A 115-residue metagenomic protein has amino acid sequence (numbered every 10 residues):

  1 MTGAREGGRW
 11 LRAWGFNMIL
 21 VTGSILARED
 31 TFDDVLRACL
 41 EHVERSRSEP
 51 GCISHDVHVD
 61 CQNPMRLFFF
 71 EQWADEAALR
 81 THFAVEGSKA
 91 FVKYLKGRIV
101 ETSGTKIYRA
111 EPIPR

Functional and structural regions predicted by a protein language model:
M1-N17: N-terminal amphipathic/basic-hydrophobic helices that include classical n-h-c signal peptides and signal-anchor
W10, G15, V57-M65, V92-R115: Glycine-rich beta-strand-turn "strand-cap" elements at beta-sheet edges
I19-I25: Active-site-flanking beta-strand signature of metal-NTP-handling nucleotidyl enzymes and homologous cyclase-like
G23, V35, C39, H55 (+2 more regions): Hydrophobic pocket/interface hotspot
L26, H58, F70-Q72: Short hydrophobic/aromatic beta-strand micro-patches that form the beta-sheet surface supporting nucleotide- or nucleic
A27-V35: Short, surface-exposed ligand-recognition loops at beta-strand->loop->(often short) alpha-helix junctions that present
V43-F68: Short, glycine- and small/hydrophobic-rich beta-strand elements in well-ordered beta-sheets
R45-I53, Q72-K106: An amphipathic, aromatic/His-enriched active-site/gating alpha helix that lines ligand/cofactor pockets
